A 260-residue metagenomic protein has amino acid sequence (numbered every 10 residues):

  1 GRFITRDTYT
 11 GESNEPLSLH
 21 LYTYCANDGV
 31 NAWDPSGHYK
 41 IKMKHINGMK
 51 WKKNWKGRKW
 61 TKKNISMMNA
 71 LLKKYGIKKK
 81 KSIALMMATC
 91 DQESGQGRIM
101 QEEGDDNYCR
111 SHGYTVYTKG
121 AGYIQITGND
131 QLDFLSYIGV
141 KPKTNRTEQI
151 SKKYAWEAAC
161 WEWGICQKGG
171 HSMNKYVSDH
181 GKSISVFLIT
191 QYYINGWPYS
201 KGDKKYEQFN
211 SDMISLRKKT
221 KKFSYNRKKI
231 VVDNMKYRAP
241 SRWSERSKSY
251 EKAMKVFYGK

Functional and structural regions predicted by a protein language model:
G1-K40: Short turn/helix-capping motifs enriched in Asx and small/polar residues
T5, G11, A32-P35, Q101 (+3 more regions): Generic structural "secondary-structure junction" signal
L19-L21, K79-A88, S183-Y193: Alpha-helical scaffolds flanking conserved acidic
N31-A32, Q92-D106, K168-G169, G196-F209: Secretory-pathway/luminal and periplasmic proteins that interact with or process carbohydrate-rich
H38-M43, K260: Low-complexity, Pro/Thr/Ser/Gly/Ala-rich linker/spacer regions in secreted, extracellular modular proteins
I41-M67, L72, I77, K81-K168: Peptidoglycan-targeting cell-wall enzymes and recognition modules
G57, T61, Y117-T118, Q125-K260: Non-catalytic cell-wall polysaccharide-engagement segments
